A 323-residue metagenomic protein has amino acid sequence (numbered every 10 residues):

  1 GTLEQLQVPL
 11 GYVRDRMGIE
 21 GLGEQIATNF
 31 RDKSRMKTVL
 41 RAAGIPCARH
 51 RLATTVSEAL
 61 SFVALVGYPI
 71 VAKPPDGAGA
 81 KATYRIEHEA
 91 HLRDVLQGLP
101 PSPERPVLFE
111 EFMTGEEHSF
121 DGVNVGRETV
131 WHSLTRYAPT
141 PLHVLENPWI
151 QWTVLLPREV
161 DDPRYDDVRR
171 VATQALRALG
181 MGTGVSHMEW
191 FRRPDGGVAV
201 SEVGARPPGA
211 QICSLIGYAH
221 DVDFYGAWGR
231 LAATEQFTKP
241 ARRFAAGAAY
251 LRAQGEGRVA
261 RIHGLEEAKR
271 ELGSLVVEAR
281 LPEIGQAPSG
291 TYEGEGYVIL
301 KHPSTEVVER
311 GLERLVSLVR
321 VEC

Functional and structural regions predicted by a protein language model:
G1-T54, S61, A249, P288-G294 (+1 more regions): Conserved N-proximal alpha/beta basic substrate-recognition cap immediately N-terminal to, or forming the N-lobe
V8-P9, D94, S119: Phosphate- and divalent-cation-binding pockets in alpha/beta enzyme and binding domains that engage nucleotide-derived
D32-L108, M113-T114, V125-R127, V154-R170 (+2 more regions): Active-site nucleotide/adenylate-binding loops and adjacent lid/helix of ATP-dependent enzymes
A42, G229-C323: Peripheral (often C-terminal) accessory segments that flank ATP-dependent C-N-forming ligase machineries
P74-D76, N147-P148, P288-E293: Short, flexible turn/loop "capping" segments at secondary-structure junctions
A90, E111-H118, G122-M181, V185 (+3 more regions): ATP-dependent carboxylate/phosphate-activation module, predominantly the ATP-grasp catalytic core and closely related
G196-V198: Conserved protein kinase catalytic/activation segment
